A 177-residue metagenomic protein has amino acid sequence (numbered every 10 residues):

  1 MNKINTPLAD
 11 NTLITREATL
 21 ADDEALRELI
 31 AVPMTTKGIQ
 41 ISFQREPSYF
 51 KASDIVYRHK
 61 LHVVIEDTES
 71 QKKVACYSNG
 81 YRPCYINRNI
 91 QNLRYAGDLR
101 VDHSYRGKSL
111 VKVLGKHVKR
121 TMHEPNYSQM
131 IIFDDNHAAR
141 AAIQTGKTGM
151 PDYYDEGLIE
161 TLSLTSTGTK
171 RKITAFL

Functional and structural regions predicted by a protein language model:
N2-F50, H62-E66, K73, Y95 (+1 more regions): Short amphipathic alpha-helix that is part of the acyltransferase structural core
T19, F50-A52, Y81-N87, H117: Catalytic micro-motifs at enzyme active sites that drive phosphoryl/nucleotidyl and oxygen chemistry
Y49-V64, N126, Y153: A short helix-loop-beta-strand connector motif used in the catalytic cores of GNAT acetyltransferases and, in some
V56-K60, D67-R88, G97: Acetyl-CoA-dependent GNAT
C84, I131, T148-K170: Conserved catalytic-core motifs of GNAT/GCN5-like acyltransferases
Q91-H103: Conserved acetyl-CoA binding element of GNAT-fold acetyltransferases
V101, R106-T121: Conserved acetyl-CoA-binding loop-helix of GNAT-fold acetyltransferases
V118, S128-Q144: Conserved beta-strand-loop-alpha-helix junction that forms the acyl-donor binding cleft
